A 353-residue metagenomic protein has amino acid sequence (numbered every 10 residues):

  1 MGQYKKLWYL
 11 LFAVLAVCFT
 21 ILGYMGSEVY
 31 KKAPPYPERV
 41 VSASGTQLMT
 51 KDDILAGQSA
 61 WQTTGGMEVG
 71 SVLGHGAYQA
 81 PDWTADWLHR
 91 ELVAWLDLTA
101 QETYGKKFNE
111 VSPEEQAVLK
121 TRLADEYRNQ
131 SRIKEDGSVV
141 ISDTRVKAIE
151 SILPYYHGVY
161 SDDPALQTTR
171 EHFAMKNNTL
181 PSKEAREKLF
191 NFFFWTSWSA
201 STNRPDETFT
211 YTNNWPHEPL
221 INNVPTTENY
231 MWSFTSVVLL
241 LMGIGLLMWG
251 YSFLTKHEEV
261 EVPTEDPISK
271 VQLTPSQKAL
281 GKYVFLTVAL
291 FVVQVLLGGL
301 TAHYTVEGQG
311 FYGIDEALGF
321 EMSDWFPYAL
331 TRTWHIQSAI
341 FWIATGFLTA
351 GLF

Functional and structural regions predicted by a protein language model:
M1, L273, G351-F353: Membrane-water interface regions at transmembrane-helix termini and the short interhelical loops of multi-pass membrane
M1-T50: Post-cleavage N-terminal segment of exported redox proteins
W8-E28, W61, N203-D206, T210-T212 (+3 more regions): Hydrophobic cores of alpha-helical transmembrane segments in multi-pass integral membrane proteins
K31-Y230: Soluble extramembrane regions of membrane proteins in the secretory/endomembrane system
A33-P37, L300-L318: Interfacial/capping segments of alpha-helical transmembrane domains
K51, T63, A77, E321-D324 (+2 more regions): Conserved structured core elements
H257-L280: Membrane-interfacial, low-structure loops and terminal tails that flank and connect transmembrane helices in multi-pass
F311-T331: Extracytosolic (periplasmic/ER-lumenal) interhelical loops and adjacent juxtamembrane/interface segments of multi-pass
